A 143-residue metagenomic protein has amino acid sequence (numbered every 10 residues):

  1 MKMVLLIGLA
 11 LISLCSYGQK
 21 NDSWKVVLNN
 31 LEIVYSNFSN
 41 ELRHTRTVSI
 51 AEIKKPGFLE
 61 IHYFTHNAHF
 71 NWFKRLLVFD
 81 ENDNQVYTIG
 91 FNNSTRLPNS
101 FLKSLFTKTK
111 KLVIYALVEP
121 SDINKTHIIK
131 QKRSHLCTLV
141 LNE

Functional and structural regions predicted by a protein language model:
M1-N21: Bacterial Sec-dependent N-terminal signal peptides
Q19-E143: Terminal leader/tail segments of proteins
